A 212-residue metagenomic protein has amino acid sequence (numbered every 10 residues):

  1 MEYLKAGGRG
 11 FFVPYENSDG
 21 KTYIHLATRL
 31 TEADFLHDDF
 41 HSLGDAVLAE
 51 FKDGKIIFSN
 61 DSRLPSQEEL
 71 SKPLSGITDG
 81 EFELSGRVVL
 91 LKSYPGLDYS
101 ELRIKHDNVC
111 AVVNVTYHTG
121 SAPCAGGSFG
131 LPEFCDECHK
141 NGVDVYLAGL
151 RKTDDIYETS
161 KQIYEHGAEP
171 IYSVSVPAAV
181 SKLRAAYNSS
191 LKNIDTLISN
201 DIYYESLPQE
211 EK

Functional and structural regions predicted by a protein language model:
M1-D39, A46, V174-E211: A charged, well-structured terminal subsegment
Y3, K105, E137-C138: Hydrophobic helix-cap positions at the C-terminus of alpha-helices in RecA-like/P-loop ATPase nucleotide-binding cores
G7, G86, K105, N114 (+3 more regions): Functionally constrained cores in energy, signaling, and assembly domains
F12-E16, K92, V115, A148-G149: Short beta-strand segments
S18, P95, K152: Short, glycine/serine-rich, charged loops/turns that create anion-binding and catalytic segments at active sites
K21-A125, E211-K212: Accessory alpha-helical/coil subdomains and C-terminal extensions that flank or cap enzyme catalytic cores
T119-K212: C-terminal non-catalytic interaction/assembly regions of soluble proteins
